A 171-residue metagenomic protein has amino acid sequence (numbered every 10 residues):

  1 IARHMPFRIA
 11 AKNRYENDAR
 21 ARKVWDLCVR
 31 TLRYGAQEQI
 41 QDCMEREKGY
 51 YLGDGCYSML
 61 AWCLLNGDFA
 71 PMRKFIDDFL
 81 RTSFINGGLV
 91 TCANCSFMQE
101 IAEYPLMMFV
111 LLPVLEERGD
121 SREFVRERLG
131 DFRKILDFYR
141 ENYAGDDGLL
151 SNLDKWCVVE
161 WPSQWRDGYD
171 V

Functional and structural regions predicted by a protein language model:
I1-L52, R122-F124, L129, R133-Y139: Acidic/polar, glycine-enriched structural segments that form the non-catalytic walls/loops of the carbohydrate-binding
A2-H4, L27-G35, D78-G88, S151-W165: Active-site-adjacent bridging/hinge elements
R30, Y34, L64-I85, F138-E141 (+1 more regions): Glycine-rich, acidic and aromatic/proline-enriched surface loops and short helix-turn segments that act as binding
E45-N66, R140-S151: Extended ligand-binding clefts on enzyme/binding-domain cores
G49-C56, G67, Q99-M107, E127 (+1 more regions): Aromatic- and histidine-enriched alpha-helix N-cap/loop-to-helix transition segments that scaffold the rims
L52-T82, L112-D120: Alpha-helical support elements that line or immediately flank enzyme active sites and cofactor-binding pockets
N86-M108, R122, R140-V171: The feature captures the catalytic groove of carbohydrate-active enzymes
Y104-L115, R128, F132-L136: Extended, hydrophobic alpha-helical segments in both membrane/secreted and soluble proteins
